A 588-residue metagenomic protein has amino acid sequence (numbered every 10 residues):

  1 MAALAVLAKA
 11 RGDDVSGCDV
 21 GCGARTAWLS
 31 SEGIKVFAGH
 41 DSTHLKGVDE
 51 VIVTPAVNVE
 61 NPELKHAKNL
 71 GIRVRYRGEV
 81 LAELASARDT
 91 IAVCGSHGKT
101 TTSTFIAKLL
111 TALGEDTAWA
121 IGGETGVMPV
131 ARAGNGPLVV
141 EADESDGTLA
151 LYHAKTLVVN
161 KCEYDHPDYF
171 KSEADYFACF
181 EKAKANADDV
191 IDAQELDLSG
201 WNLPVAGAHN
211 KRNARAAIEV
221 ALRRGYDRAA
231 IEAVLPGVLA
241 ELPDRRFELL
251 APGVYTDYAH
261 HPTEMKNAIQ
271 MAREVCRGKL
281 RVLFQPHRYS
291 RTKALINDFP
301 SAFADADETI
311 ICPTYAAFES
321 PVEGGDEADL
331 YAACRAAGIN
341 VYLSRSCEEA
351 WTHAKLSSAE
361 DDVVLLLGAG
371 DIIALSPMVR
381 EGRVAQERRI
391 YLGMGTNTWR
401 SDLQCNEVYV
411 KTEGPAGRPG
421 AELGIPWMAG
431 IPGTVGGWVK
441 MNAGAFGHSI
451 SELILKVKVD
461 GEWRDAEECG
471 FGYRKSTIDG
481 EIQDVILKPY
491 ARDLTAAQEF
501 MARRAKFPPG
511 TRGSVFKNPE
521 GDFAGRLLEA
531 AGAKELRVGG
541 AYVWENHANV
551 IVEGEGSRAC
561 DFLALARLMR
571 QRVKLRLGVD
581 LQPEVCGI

Functional and structural regions predicted by a protein language model:
L4-R11, G200-E308: Nucleotide phosphate-binding/pyrophosphate-handling subdomain across enzymes that bind or process nucleotide phosphates
L7-D13, S30, H44, P55-D189 (+2 more regions): Phosphate-binding loop of NTP-binding sites
R11-W28: NAD(P)-binding Rossmann-fold cofactor-contacting core
C94, G424-L455, T511: A gly/ser-rich beta-alpha-beta helix-loop segment of oxidoreductase catalytic cores
A221, P300-E360: C-terminal helical cap/extension that packs against the catalytic core of soluble nucleotide-cofactor enzymes
A304, G393, W399-G414, K440-E467 (+1 more regions): Structural signature of FAD isoalloxazine-binding scaffolds in flavoprotein oxidoreductases
E381-W438: Anion-binding (especially nucleotide phosphate/pyrophosphate-binding) glycine-rich loop and adjoining beta-alpha core
D460-I588: Phosphate/pyrophosphate- and phosphate-bearing ligand-binding catalytic cores of soluble enzymes
